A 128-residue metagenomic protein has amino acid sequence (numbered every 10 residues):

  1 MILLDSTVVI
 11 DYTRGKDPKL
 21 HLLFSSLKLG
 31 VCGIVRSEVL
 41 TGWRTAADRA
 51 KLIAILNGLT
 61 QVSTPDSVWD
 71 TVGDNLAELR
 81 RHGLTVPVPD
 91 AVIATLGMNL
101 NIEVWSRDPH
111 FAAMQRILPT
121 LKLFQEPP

Functional and structural regions predicted by a protein language model:
M1, K16, A94, M98-P128: Acidic, PIN/NYN-like endoribonuclease modules and their adjacent C-terminal/linker elements
M1-V35, L40-A54: Short, well-structured N-terminal submotif of metal-dependent ribonuclease cores
L4-T7, C32, T85-P87, D108 (+1 more regions): Histidine- and aromatic-rich ligand-binding microenvironments
Y12, T60-R107: Active-site neighborhoods of divalent-metal-dependent phosphate/nucleic-acid chemistry enzymes
K28, T60, T120-K122: Conserved beta-strand segments of alpha/beta enzyme cores
E38-V39, T71, A113-M114: Phosphate- and divalent-cation-binding pockets in alpha/beta enzyme and binding domains that engage nucleotide-derived
A46-A50, L79-R80, L121-Q125: Short, hinge-like loop/turn segments at secondary-structure boundaries
